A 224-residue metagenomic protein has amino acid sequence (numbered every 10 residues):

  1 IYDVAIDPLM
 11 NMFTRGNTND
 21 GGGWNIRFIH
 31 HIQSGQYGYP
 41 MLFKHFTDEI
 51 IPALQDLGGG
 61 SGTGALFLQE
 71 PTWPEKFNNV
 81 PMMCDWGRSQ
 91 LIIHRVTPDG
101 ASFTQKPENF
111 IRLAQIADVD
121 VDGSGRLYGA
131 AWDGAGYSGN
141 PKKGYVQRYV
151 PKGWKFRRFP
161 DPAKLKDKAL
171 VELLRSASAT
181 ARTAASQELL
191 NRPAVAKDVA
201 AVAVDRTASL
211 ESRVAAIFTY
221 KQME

Functional and structural regions predicted by a protein language model:
I1-E172, T180, A184, E188-N191: Beta-propeller domains with acidic blade repeats across secreted/periplasmic ectodomains and cytosolic WD/CNH propellers
Y37, V195-D198, S212: Intrinsically disordered or highly flexible coil/loop and linker segments, enriched in small and charged/polar residues
D48-I51, V202-A203, A216: Active-site-adjacent structural elements in folded domains
A163-E172, P193-D205, E224: Amphipathic alpha-helical scaffolding segments comprising HEAT/armadillo-like alpha-solenoid repeats
A177-S178, R206-S209: Short inter-helical turns and helix N-cap capping residues of alpha-solenoid HEAT/ARM repeat scaffolds
R182-T183, E211-V214: Alpha-solenoid HEAT/ARM repeat scaffold
E188-L189, R213, Y220: Hydrophobic core/packing positions within alpha-helical solenoid repeats
